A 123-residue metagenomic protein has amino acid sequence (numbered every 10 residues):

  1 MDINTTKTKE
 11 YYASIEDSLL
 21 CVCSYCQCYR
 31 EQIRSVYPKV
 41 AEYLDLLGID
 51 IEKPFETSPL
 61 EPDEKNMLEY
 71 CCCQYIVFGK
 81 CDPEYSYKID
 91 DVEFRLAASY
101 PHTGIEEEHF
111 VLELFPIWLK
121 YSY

Functional and structural regions predicted by a protein language model:
M1-L46: N-terminal cysteine/histidine-rich coordination modules
L20-V22, E69-G79, H109-P116: Ordered hydrophobic segments in well-structured contexts
Y43-L46, L60-E64: Solvent-exposed, non-transmembrane amphipathic alpha-helical segments
I51-E52: Primary mode marks residue(s) on the alpha4-beta5-alpha5 output face of response regulator receiver
T57: Residue-level "edge-of-site" marker
E61-G104: Short flanking/linker segments adjacent to small metal-binding domains or redox-active Cys/His motifs
Y100-Y123: Glycine-rich, aromatic-bearing surface loops/beta-hairpins
